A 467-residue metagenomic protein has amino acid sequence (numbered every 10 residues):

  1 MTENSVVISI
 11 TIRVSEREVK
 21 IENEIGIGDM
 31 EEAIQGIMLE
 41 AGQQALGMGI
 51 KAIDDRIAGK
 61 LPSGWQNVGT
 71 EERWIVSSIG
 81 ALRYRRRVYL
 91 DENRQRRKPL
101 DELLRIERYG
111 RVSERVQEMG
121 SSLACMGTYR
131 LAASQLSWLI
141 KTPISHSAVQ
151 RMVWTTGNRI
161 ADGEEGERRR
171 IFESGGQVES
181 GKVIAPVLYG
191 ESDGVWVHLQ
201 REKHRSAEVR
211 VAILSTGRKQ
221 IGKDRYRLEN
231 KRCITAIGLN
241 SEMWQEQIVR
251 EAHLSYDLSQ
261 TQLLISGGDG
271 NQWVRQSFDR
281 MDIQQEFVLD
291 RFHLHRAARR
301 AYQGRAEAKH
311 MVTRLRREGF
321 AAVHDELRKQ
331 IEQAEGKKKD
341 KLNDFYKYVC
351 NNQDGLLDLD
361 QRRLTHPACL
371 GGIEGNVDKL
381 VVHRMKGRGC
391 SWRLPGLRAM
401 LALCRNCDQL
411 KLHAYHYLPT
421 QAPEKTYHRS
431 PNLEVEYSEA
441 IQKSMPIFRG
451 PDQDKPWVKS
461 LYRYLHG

Functional and structural regions predicted by a protein language model:
M1-G47, Y89-G467: Catalytic center-proximal scaffold of phosphoryl-transfer enzymes
Q43-G59: N-terminal "assembly arms/tails" that initiate or stabilize quaternary assembly in self-assembling proteins
D54-Y109: An N-terminal low-complexity regulatory-tail signal and nearby short nucleic-acid-interaction modules
